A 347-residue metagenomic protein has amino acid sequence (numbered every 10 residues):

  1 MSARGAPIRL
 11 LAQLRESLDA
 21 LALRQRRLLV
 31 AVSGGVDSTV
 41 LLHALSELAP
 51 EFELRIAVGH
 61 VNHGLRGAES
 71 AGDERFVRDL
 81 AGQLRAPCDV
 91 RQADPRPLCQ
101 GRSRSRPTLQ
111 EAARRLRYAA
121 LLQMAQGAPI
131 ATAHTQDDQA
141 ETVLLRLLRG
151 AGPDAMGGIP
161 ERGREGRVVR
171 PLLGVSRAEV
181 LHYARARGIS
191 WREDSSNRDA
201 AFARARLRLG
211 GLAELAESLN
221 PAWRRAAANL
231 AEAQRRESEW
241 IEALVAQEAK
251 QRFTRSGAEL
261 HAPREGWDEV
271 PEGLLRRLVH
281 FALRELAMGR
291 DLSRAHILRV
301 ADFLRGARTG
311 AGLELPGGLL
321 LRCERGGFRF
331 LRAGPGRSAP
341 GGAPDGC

Functional and structural regions predicted by a protein language model:
S2-D37, A57, V61, A93 (+5 more regions): AMP-forming adenylation/ATP pyrophosphatase catalytic core
S2-L212: Core alpha/beta nucleotide-donor-binding catalytic domains of modification enzymes
D194-R198, P221-R224, D291: Short, surface-exposed loop/turn segments at secondary-structure junctions
S195, L215, L286-A287: Short amphipathic alpha-helical interaction patches enriched in hydrophobic/aromatic residues with interspersed Lys/Arg
E214-A226: Inter-helical turn/loop segments and adjacent helix faces that build the functional surface of alpha-helical bundle
